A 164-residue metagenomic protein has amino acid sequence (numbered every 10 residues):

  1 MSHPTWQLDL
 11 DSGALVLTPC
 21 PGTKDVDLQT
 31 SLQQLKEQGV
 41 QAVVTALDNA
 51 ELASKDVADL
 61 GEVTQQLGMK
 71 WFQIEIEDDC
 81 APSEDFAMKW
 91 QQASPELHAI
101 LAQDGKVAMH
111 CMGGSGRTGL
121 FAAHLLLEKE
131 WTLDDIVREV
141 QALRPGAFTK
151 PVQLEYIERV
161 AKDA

Functional and structural regions predicted by a protein language model:
M1-A108, G113, L120-A164: Cys-dependent protein tyrosine phosphatase-like superfamily
